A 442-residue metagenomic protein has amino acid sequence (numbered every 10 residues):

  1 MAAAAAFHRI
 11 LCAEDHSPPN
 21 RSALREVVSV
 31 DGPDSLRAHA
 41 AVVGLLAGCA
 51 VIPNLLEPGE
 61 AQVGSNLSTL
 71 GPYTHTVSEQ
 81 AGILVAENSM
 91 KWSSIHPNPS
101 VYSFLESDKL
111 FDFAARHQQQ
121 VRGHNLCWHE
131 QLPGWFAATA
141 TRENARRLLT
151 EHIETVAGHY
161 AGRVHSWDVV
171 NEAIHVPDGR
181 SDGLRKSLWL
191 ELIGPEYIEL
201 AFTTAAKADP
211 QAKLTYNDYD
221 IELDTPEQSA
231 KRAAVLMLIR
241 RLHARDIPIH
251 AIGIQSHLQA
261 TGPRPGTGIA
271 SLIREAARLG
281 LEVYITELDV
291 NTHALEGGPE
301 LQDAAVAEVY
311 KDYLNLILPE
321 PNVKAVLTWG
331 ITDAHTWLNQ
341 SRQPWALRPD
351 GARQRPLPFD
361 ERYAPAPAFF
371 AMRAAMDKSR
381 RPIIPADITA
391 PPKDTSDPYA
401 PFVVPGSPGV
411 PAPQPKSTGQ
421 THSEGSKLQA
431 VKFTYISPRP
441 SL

Functional and structural regions predicted by a protein language model:
M1-I10, P19, A23, S35-A47: N-terminal export signals
V27-V28, G32, L36-Y73, V77-Q80 (+1 more regions): Boundary/entry segment of secreted carbohydrate-active catalytic domains
G44-G48, Q62-G64, I83-V85, Q120-R122 (+5 more regions): Structural preference for beta-strand elements that scaffold enzyme active sites
I52-N54, N66, S89, L126-W128 (+5 more regions): Active-site beta-loop-alpha junctions enriched in small/polar residues
V63-G71, R185-G298: Noncatalytic carbohydrate-binding groove/subsite architecture in carbohydrate-active enzymes
N66-S78, L148-V156, S229-L242, V309-L314: Short, acidic/polar
E79, I83-P97, E106-I221, T292: Substrate-binding cleft and catalytic face of glycoside hydrolase catalytic domains, especially the flexible beta-alpha
H96, A138, H159, D168-P195 (+5 more regions): Aromatic-rich peripheral "rim/lid" segments of glycoside hydrolase catalytic domains that contact and position glycan
